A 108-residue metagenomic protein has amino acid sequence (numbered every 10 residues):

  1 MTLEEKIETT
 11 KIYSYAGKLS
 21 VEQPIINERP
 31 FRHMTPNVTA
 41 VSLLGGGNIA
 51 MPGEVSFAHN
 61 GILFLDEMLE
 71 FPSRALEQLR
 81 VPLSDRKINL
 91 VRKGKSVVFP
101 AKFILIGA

Functional and structural regions predicted by a protein language model:
M1-A108: Conserved ASCE/P-loop NTPase catalytic core
